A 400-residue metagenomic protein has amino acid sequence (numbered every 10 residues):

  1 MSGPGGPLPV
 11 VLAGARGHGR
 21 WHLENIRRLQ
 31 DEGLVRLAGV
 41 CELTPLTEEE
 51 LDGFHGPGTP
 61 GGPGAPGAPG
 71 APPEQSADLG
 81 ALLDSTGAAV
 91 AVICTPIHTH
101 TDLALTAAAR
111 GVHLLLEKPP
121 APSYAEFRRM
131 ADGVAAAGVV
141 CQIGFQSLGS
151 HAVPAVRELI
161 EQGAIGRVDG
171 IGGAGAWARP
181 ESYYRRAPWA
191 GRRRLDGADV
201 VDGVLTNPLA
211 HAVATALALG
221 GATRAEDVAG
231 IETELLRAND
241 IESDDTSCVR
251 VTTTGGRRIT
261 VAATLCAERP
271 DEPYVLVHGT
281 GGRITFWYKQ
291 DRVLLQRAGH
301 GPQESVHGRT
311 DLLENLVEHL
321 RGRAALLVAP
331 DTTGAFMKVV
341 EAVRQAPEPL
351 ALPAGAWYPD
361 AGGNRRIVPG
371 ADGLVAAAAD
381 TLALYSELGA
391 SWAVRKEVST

Functional and structural regions predicted by a protein language model:
M1-G58, G62, G67: N-terminal Rossmann-like dinucleotide-binding module
V35-L37, G322-T333: Glycine- and charged-residue-rich phosphate/anionic-cofactor binding loop of Rossmann-like
A38, P73, A89: Conserved acidic residues
E50-G58, G70, R129-A137: Short, conserved SAM-binding/catalytic segment of Class I S-adenosyl-L-methionine-dependent methyltransferases
P72-D78: Conserved SAM-binding strand-loop segment of SAM-dependent methyltransferases
V90, P96-I97, T101-L148: Beta-strand-loop-alpha-helix segment that lines the small-molecule cofactor/substrate pocket of alpha/beta enzymes
L148-I231, N239: Predominantly a Rossmann-like dinucleotide-binding segment in NAD(P)-dependent oxidoreductases
N207-R292, Q296-L326, V340-R344, W357-Y358 (+1 more regions): Contiguous beta-strand/loop segments that form the cofactor/metal-binding neighborhood of enzyme cores
